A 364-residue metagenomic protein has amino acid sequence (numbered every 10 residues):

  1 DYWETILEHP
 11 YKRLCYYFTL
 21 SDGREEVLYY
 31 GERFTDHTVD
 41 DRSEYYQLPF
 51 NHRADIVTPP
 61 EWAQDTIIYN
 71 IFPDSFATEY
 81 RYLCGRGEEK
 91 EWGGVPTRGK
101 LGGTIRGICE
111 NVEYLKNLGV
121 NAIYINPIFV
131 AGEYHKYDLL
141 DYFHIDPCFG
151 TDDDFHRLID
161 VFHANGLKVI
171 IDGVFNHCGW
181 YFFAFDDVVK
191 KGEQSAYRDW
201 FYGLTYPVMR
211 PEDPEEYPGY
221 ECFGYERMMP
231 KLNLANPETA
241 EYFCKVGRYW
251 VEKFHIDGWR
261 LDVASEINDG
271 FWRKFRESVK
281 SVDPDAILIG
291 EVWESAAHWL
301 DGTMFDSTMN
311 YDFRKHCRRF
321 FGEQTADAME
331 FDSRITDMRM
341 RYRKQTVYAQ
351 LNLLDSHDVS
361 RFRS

Functional and structural regions predicted by a protein language model:
D1-I68, T78-P96, K100: The feature marks proteins involved in alpha-glucan
Y2, H52-I56, I108-E110, R273-F275 (+1 more regions): Short alpha-helical segments and helix-capping/turn motifs at coil-helix boundaries
L7-Y11, F72-S75, F129, D146-F149 (+4 more regions): Short, flexible loop/turn elements at secondary-structure junctions
I67-Y69, I123-I125, V169-I171, W259 (+3 more regions): Hydrophobic faces of well-ordered beta-strands that scaffold small-molecule active sites in alpha/beta enzyme cores
F72-N121, I128-R248, E252-K253, F275-S281 (+1 more regions): Substrate-binding/active-site clefts of carbohydrate-active enzymes
I159, H163-N165, H177, F182 (+4 more regions): Active-site-proximal helices and loops of the catalytic beta/alpha 8
K344-S364: Active-site clefts of carbohydrate-active enzymes
